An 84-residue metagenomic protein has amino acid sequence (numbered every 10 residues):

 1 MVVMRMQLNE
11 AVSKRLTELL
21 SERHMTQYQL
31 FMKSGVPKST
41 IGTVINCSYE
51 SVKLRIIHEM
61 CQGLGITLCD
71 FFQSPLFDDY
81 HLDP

Functional and structural regions predicted by a protein language model:
M1-T26: A short, Lys/Arg-rich alpha-helix, primarily the initiator
M1-V3, E18, T43, F72-P84: Short, charged recognition helix plus adjacent turn of helix-turn-helix-like nucleic-acid-binding domains
L20, F31, C61: The alpha-helix within a helix-turn-helix
H24-T43: Short alpha-helical DNA-recognition segment
P37, S48, P75-D79: The DNA-recognition helices of helix-turn-helix-type DNA-binding domains
S48-E59: Short, basic-rich loop-to-helix N-cap that marks the start of a DNA-contacting helix
